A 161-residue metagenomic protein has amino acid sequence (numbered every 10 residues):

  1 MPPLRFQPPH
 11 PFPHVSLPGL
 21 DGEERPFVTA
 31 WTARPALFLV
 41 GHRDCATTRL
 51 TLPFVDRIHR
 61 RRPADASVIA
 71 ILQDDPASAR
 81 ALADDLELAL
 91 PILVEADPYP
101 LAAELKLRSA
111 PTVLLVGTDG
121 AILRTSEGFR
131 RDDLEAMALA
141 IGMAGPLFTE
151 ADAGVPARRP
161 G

Functional and structural regions predicted by a protein language model:
M1-A36, A46, L50, R60-S67 (+5 more regions): Non-globular targeting/processing and membrane-anchoring segments
P18, P91-A96: Short acidic-hydrophobic, aromatic-tinged amphipathic segments that line or gate anion-handling sites
L39-G41, L72: Structural cue for short, hydrophobic secondary-structure segments
G41, G117-T118: A cytosolic small-molecule/anion-sensing beta-strand core signal
L52-D56: Short amphipathic alpha-helical segment that frequently serves as the phosphate-/nucleotide-binding helix
I69-Q73, L93: Short, hydrophobic beta-strand segments that form beta-sheet elements in well-ordered domains
A96-A103: Short, basic/aromatic recognition patches
